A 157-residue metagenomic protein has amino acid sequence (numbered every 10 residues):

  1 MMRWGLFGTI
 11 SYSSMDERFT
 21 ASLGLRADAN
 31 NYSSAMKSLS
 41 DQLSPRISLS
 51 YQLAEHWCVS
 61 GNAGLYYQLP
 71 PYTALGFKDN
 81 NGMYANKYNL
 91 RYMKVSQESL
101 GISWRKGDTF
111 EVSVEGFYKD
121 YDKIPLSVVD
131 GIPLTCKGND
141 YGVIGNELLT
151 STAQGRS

Functional and structural regions predicted by a protein language model:
M1-F7, R91, E111-S157: Outer membrane beta-barrel strand-and-loop segments of large Gram-negative receptors, especially TonB-dependent
M2-D122: Structural signature of Gram-negative outer-membrane beta-barrels, strongest in the C-terminal barrel of TonB-dependent
